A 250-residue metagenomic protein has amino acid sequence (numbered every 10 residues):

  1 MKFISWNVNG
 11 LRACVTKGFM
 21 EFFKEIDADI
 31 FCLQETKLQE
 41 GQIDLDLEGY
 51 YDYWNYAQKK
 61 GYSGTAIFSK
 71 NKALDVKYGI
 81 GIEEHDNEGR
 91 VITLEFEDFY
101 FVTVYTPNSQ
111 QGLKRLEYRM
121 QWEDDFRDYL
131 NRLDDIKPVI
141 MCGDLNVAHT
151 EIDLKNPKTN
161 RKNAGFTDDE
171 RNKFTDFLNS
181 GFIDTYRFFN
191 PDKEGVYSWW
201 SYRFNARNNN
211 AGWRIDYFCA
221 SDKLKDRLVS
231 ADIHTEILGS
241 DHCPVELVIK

Functional and structural regions predicted by a protein language model:
M1-L47, Y51, A57-S63, F177: N-terminal, active-site-proximal structural segment of metallo-dependent hydrolase catalytic domains
M1-N9, D98-Q110, C142: Active-site-proximal beta-strand elements of phosphoester/diester hydrolases
N7, F23-G41, F101, L130-E151 (+4 more regions): Active-site beta-strand/loop signature of hydrolases that rely on acidic residues for catalysis
K37, Q42-S109: Structured beta-strand-rich core segments of catalytic domains in phosphoester-bond hydrolases
Y51, D125-A211, I215: Metal-dependent phosphoesterases centered on the DNase I-like endonuclease/exonuclease/phosphatase
K60-D75, F204-D226: Conserved beta strand-loop-helix elements of the APE1-like EEP
K70, L94-E97, S221-D222, L247-K250: Active-site beta-strand termini and strand-to-loop segments that position acidic
G81-I82, P107-E123, K158-N163: Surface-exposed cleft-lining segments at the edges of enzyme active sites
